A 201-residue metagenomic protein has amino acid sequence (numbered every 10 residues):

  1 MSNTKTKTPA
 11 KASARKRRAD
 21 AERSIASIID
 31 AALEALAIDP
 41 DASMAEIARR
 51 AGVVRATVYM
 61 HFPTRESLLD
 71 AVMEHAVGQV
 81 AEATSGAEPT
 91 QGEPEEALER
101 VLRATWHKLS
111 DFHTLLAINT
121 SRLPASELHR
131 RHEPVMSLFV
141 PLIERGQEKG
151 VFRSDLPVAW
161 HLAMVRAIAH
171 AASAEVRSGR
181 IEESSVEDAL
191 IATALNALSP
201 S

Functional and structural regions predicted by a protein language model:
M1-I38, A42-R50, S67: Basic, helix-initiating cap at the start of DNA-binding domains
A21, I25, M73, V77 (+1 more regions): Amphipathic, non-transmembrane alpha-helical scaffold segments
A31-I38, Q79-T90, K108, A167-E175: Solvent-exposed, amphipathic alpha-helical segments
G52-F62: Short hydrophobic/aromatic patch on the recognition helix
F62, L69-A76: Alpha-helical DNA-contacting segments of helix-turn-helix folds
A71, E82-S110, P124, E187: Hydrophobic alpha-helical connector segments
L116-S121, A125, H129, E133 (+1 more regions): Hydrophobic/aromatic-rich alpha-helical bundle segments in the mid-to-C-terminal region
